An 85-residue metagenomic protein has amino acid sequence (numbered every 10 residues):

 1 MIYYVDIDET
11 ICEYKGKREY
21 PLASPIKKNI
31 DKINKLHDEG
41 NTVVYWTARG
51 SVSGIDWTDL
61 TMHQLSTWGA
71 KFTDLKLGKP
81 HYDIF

Functional and structural regions predicted by a protein language model:
M1-F85: Catalytic phosphate/metal-binding cores of nucleic-acid and nucleotide-processing enzymes, i.e., regions that mediate
